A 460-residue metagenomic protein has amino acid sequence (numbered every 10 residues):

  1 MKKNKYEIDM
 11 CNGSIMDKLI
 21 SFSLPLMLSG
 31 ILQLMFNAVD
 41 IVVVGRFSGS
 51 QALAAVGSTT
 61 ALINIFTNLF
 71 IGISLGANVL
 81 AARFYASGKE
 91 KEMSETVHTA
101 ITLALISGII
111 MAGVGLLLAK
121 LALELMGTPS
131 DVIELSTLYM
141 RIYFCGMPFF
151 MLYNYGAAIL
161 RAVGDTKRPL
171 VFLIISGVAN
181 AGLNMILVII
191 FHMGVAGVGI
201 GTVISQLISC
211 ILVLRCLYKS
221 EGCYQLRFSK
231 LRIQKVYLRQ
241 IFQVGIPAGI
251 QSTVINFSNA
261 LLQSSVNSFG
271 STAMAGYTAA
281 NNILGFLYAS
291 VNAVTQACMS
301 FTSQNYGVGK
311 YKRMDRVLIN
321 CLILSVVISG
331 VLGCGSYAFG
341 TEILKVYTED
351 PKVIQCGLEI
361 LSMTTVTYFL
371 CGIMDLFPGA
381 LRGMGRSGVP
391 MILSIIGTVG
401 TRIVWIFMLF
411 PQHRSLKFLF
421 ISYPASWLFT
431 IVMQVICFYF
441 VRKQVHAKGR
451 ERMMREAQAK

Functional and structural regions predicted by a protein language model:
M1-S23, A81-G146, I190-I246, T302-T367 (+1 more regions): Short alpha-helical transmembrane segments in multi-pass integral membrane proteins
N12, M16-M35, V39, L62-L69 (+8 more regions): Residue-level signal for short hydrophobic patches within transmembrane helices of multi-pass membrane transporters
S21-D40, I142, S176, S205-S209 (+4 more regions): Transmembrane helical elements of multi-pass membrane transporters/channels
M35-A54, L123-S130, I186-M193, T253-F286 (+3 more regions): Helix-terminus/linker motif at the lipid-water interface of multi-pass membrane proteins
S48-A61, M140, G199, S271-F286 (+2 more regions): Small-residue hotspots at the loop-to-helix junctions and early N-terminal turns of transmembrane alpha-helices
L53-G113, F150-P169, G276-C334, A338-G340 (+1 more regions): Small-residue-rich hydrophobic transmembrane alpha-helices
I65-N68, N180-N184, C210-L214, F286-A289 (+3 more regions): Hydrophobic transmembrane alpha-helices of multi-pass small-molecule transporters
S74, Y143-R161, P169-N180, V198-V213 (+4 more regions): Short runs within selected transmembrane alpha-helices of multi-pass transporters and secretion channels
